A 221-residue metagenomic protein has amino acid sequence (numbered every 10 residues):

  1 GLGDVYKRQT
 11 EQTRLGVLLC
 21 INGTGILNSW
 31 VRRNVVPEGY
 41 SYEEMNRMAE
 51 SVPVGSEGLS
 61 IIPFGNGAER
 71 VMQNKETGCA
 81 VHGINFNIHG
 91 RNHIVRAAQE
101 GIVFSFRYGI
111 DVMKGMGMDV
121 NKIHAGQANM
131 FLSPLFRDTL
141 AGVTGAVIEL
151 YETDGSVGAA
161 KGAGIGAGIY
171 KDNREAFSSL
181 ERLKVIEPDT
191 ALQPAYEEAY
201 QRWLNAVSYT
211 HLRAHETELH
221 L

Functional and structural regions predicted by a protein language model:
G1-H124, N129-R213: Active-site core segments that coordinate phosphate-bearing ligands/cofactors across diverse enzyme families
A214-L221: Short "domain-exit" segments at the C-terminal end of structured domains
